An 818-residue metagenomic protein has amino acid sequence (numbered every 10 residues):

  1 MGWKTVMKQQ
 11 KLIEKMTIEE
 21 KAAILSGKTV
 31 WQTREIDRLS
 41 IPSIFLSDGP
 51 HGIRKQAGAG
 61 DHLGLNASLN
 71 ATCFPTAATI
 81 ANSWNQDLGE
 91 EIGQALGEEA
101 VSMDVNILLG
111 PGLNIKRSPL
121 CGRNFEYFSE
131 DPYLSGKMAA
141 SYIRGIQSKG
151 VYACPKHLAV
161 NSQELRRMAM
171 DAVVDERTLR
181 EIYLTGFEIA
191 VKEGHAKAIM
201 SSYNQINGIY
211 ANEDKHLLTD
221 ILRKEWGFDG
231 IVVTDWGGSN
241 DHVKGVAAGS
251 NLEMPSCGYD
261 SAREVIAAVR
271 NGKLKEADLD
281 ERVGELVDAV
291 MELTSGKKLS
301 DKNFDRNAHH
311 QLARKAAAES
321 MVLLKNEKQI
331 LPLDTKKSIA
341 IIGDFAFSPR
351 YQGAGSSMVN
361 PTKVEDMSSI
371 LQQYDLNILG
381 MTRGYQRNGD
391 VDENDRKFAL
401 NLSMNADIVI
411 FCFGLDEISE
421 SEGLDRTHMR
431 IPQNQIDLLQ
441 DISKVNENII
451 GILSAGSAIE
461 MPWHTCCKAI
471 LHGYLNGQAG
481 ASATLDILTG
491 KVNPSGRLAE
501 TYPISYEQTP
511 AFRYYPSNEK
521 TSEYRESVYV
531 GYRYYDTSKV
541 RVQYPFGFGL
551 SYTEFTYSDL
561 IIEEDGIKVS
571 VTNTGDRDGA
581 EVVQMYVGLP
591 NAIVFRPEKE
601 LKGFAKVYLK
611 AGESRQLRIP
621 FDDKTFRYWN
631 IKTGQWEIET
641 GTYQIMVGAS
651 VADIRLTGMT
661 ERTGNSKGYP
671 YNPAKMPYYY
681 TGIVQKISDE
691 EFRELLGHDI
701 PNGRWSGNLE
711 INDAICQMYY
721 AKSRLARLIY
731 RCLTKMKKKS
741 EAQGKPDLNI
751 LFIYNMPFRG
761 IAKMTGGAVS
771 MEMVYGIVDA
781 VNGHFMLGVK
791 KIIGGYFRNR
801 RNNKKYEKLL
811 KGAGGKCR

Functional and structural regions predicted by a protein language model:
M1-K624, T642-V647, V651, M756 (+4 more regions): Glycoside hydrolase catalytic-domain context in secreted enzymes
D623-P670: Terminal connector regions
V651-A652, G658-I729: Charged, amphipathic alpha-helical linkers/stalks
E694-R818: Long, low-hydrophobicity ectodomains and other hydrophilic envelope-associated domains
